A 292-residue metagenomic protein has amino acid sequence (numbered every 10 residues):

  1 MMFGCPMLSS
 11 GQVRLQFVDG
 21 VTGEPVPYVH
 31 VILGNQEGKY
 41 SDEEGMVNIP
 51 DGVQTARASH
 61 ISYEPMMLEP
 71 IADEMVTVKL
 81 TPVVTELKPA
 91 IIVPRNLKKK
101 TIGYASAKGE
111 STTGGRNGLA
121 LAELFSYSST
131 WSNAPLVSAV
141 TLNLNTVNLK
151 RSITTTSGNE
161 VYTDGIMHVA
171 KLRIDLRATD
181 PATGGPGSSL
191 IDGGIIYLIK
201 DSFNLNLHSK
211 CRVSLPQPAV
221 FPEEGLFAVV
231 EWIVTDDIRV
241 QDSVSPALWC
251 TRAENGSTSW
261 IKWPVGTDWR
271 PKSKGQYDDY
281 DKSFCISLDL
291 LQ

Functional and structural regions predicted by a protein language model:
V13, V21-N35, D51: Short, ordered, surface-exposed loop/turn motifs in non-cytosolic proteins
V13-G20, G45, V78, A90: A short, amphipathic beta-strand motif
Q36-M46: Short, acidic Ser/Thr/Gly-rich low-complexity loop/linker segments typical of extracellular and cell-surface proteins
R57-A72: A short, solvent-exposed loop/turn motif at the edges and junctions of modular extracellular/periplasmic domains
H60-I61, T77-G114: Short, acidic, small-residue-rich periplasmic hinge/interaction motif at the N-terminus of Gram-negative outer-membrane
P135-S209: Surface-exposed turn/loop modules enriched in turn-prone residues
S214-C250: Short, well-structured beta-strand segments enriched in hydrophobic/aromatic residues within extracellular or lumenal
T251-Q292: PGST-rich, cysteine-poor low-complexity/disordered linker and tail segments that act as flexible spacers
